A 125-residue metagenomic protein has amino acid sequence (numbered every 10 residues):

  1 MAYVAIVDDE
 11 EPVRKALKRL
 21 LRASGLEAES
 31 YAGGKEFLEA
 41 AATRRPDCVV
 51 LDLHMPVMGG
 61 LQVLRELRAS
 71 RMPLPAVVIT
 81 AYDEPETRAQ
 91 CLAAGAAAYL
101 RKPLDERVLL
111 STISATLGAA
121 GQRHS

Functional and structural regions predicted by a protein language model:
E11-E29: Two-component/phosphorelay signaling modules centered on CheY-like receiver
A32-G33, M58-Q62: Acidic catalytic/metal-coordinating carboxylates
R44-V50: Active-site beta3 strand of CheY-like receiver
M55: Receiver (REC) domain active-site loop signature in two-component systems and cognate sites in sensor histidine kinases
Q62, D83-A98: Alpha4 helix (beta4-alpha4-beta5 surface) of REC/receiver domains from two-component response regulators
E86, L104-I113: C-terminal output helix
